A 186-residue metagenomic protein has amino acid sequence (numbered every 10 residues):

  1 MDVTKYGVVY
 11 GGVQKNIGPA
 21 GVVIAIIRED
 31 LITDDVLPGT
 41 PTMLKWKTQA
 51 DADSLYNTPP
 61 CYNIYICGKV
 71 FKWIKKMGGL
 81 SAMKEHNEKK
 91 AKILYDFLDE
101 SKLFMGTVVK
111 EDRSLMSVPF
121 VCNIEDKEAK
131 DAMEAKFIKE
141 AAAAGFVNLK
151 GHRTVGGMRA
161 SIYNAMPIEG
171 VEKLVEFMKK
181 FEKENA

Functional and structural regions predicted by a protein language model:
D2-Q14: Conserved active-site segment immediately N-terminal to the catalytic lysine that forms the internal aldimine
V8, V22-I26, S117-P119: Conserved hydrophobic/aromatic beta-strand scaffold that supports enzyme active sites
V13-Y95, V109, N185-A186: Active-site C-terminal subdomain of aminotransferase-like
I27, F120-I124, I162-N164: Short beta-strand-to-loop capping motifs
I93, F97-S101, K136-G145, F177-E184: Generic non-transmembrane alpha-helical segments
L103-T107, G145-G151: A short linear hydrophobic-aromatic micro-motif
M105-A141: Conserved PLP-binding catalytic core of the aspartate aminotransferase-like
A143, H152-A186: PLP-dependent enzyme catalytic core of the Aspartate aminotransferase-like
